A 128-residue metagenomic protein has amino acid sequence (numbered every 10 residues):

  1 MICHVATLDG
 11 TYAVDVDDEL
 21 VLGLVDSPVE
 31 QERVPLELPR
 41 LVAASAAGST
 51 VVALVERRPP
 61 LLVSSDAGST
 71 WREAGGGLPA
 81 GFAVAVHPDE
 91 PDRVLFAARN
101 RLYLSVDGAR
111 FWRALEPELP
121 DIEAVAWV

Functional and structural regions predicted by a protein language model:
M1-V128: Extracellular glycan-interacting surfaces
